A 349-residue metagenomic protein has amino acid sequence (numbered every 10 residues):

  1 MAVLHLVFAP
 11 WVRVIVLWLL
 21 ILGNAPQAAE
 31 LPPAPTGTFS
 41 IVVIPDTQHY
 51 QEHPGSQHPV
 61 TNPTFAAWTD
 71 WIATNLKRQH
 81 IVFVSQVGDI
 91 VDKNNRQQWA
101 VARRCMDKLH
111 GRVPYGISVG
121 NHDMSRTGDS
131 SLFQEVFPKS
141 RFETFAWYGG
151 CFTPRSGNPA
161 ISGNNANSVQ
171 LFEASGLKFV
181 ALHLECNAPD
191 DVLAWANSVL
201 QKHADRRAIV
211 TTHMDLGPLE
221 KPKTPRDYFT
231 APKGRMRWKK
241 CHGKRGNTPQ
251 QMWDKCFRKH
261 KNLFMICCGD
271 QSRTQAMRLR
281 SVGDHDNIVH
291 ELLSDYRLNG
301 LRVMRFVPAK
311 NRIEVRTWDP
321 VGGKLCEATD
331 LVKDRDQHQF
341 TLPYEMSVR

Functional and structural regions predicted by a protein language model:
M1-P10: N-terminal secretory signal peptides that target proteins for export/translocation
W11-N24: Bacterial N-terminal signal peptides
A29-Q98, T230-A231: N-terminal active-site segment of His-dependent metallophosphoesterases
P35, N299-R349: A short C-terminal boundary segment appended to hydrolase-like catalytic domains
S40-P45, H49, I81-V87, V91-D92 (+11 more regions): Structural recognition of the beta-strand scaffold that forms the well-ordered cores of secreted hydrolase catalytic
I41, H49-G55, D190-V192, G300 (+1 more regions): Short, solvent-exposed loop/turn elements at domain surfaces
P54, N95-A194, Q201-H203, A276-L293 (+2 more regions): Extended active-site neighborhood of metal-dependent phosphoesterases/phosphodiesterases
D70-F83, G111, I161-A166, E173-S281: His/acidic metal-ligating clusters that form di-metal
